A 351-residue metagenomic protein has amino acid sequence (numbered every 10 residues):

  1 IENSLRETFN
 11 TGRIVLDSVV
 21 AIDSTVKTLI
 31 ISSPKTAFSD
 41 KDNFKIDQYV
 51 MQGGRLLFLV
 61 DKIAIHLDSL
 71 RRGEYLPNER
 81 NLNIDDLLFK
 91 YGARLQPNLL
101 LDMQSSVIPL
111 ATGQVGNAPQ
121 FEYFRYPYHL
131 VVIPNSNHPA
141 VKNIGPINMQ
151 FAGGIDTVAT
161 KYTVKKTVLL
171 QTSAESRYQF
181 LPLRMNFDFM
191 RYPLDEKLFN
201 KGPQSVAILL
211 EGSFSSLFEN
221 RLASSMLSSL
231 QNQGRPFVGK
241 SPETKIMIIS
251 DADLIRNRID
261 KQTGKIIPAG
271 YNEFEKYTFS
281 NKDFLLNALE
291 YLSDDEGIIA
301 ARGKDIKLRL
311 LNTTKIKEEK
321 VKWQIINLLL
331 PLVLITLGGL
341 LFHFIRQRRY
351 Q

Functional and structural regions predicted by a protein language model:
I1-G297: Acidic, S/T/G-rich, low-cysteine, solvent-exposed domains in lumenal/extracellular/periplasmic regions of secretory
P97, E219, D294-A301, I335-G338 (+2 more regions): Intrinsically disordered or highly flexible coil/loop and linker segments, enriched in small and charged/polar residues
L286, E290-E319: Juxtamembrane amphipathic/hinge helix adjacent to a transmembrane helix
L310-Q351: C-terminal signal-anchor/stop-transfer transmembrane helix together with its immediate cytosolic, Lys/Arg-enriched
